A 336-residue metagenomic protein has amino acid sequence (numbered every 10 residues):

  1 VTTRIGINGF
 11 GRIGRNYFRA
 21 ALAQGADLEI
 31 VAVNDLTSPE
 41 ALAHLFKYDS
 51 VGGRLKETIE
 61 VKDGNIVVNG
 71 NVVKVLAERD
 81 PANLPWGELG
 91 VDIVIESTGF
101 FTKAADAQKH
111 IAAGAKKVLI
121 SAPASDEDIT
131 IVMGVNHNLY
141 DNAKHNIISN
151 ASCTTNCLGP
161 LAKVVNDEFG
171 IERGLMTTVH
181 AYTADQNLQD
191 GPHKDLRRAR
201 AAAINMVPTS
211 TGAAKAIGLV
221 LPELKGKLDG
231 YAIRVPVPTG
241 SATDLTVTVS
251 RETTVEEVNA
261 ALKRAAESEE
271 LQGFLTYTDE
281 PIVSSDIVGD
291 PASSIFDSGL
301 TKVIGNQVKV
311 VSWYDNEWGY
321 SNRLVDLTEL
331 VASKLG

Functional and structural regions predicted by a protein language model:
V1-A199, K302, D326, K334-L335: N-terminal Rossmann-like NAD(P) cofactor-binding subdomain of oxidoreductases, focused on the glycine-rich
R12, N16, A20, H44 (+8 more regions): Alpha-helical scaffold segments in soluble metabolic enzymes
G14, K103, A151-T154, L158 (+8 more regions): Generic structural signal for well-ordered, non-membrane alpha-helical segments in soluble metabolic enzymes
L22-A26, K163-I171, A181-A184, T211 (+5 more regions): Generic secondary-structure signature for well-ordered alpha-helical cores
I66, I131-M133, I147, L188-Q189 (+5 more regions): Short clusters of hydrophobic/aromatic residues that line enzyme substrate/ligand-binding pockets
K144-H145, A201-A203, G240-D244, Q307-K309: Short, solvent-exposed beta-strand edge segments and adjacent coil->beta transition regions
D167, I171-P238: Acidic, glycine-rich segments within the central catalytic cores of soluble metabolic enzymes that bind/position
G230, A242, T246-G336: C-terminal active-site/capping subdomain that shapes the small-molecule cofactor and substrate pocket of enzyme
